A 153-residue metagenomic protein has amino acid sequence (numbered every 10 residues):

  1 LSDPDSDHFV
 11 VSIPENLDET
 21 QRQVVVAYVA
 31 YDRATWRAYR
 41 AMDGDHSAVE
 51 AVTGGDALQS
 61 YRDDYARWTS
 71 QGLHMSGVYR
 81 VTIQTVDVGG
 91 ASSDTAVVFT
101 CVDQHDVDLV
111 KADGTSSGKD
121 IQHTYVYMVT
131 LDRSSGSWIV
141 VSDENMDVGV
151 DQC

Functional and structural regions predicted by a protein language model:
D3-G77: Core segments of small alpha/beta cavity-forming domains
G44-C153: Structured, amphipathic secondary-structure segments that form assembly/contact surfaces in multi-subunit
